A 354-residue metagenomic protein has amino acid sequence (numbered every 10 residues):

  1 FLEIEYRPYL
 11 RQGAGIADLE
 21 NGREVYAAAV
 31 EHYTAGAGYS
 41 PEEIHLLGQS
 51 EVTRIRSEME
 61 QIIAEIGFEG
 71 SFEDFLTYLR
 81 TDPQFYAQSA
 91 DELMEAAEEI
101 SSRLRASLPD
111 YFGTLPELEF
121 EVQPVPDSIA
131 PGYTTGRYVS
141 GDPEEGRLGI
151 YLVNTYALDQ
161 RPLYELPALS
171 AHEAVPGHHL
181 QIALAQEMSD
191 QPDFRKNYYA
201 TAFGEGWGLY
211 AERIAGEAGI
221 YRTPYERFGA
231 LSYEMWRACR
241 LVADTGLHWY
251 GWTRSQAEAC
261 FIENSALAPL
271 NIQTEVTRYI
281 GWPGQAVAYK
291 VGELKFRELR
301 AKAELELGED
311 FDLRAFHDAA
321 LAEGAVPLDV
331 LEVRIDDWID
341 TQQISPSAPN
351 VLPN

Functional and structural regions predicted by a protein language model:
F1-N354: N-terminal maturation segment of proteins
